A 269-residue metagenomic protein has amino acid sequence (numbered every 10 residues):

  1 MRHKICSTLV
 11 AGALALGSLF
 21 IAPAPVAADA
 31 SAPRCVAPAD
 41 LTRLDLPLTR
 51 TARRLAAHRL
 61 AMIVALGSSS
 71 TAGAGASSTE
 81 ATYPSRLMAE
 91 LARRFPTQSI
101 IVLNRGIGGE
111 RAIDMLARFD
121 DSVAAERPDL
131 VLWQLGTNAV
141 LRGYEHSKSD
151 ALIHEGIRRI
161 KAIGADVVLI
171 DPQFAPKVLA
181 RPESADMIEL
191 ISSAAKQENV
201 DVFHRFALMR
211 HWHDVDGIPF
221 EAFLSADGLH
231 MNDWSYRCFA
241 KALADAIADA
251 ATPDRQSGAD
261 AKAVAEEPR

Functional and structural regions predicted by a protein language model:
M1-V64, G73-S77, A92-Q98, E126-D129 (+1 more regions): N-terminal secretory targeting modules
A65, N104: Class I SAM-dependent methyltransferase core
L66-G67, I170: Short hydrophobic segments within beta-strands
G67-S68, F203: Active-site flanking residues adjacent to catalytic metal/cofactor-binding acidic residues
S69-S70, G106: Catalytic nucleophile serine of serine hydrolases, specifically the conserved "nucleophile elbow" pentapeptide
T71-G75, A112-I113: Short, solvent-exposed loop/turn elements at domain surfaces
A72, T82, I100-L103: Extracytoplasmic small-molecule ligand-binding "clamshell" domains of the periplasmic binding protein/Venus flytrap
S85-I101, E110-P268: Alpha-helical cap/lid subdomain in secreted, periplasmic, or secretory-pathway luminal O-acyl-processing enzymes
